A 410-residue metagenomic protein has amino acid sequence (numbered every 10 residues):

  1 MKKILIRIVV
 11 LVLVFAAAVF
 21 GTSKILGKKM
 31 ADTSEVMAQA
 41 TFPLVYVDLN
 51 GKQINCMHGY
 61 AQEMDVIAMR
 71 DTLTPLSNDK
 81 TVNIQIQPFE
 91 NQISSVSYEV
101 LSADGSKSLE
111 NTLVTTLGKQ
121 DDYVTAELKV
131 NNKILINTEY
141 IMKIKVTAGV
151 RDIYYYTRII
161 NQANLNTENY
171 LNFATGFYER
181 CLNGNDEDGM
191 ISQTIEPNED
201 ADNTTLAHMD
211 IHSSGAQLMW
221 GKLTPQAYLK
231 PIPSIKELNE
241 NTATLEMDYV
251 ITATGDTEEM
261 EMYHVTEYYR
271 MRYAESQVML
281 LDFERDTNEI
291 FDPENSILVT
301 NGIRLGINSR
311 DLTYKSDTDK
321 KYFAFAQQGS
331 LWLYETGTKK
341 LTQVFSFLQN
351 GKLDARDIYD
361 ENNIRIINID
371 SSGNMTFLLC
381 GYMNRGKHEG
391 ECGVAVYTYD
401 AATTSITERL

Functional and structural regions predicted by a protein language model:
M1-F15: N-terminal Sec-pathway targeting helices
A16-N55, L281, D286-T287: A eukaryote-biased signal for short, well-structured alpha-helical docking elements
F20-G21, I25-M30, I67-N83, S94-Y123 (+3 more regions): Surface-exposed, charged secondary-structure patches
V36-S97, S106-K107, E139-L223, N301-T338 (+4 more regions): Core segments of small alpha/beta cavity-forming domains
V100, R270, L333-E335, Q343 (+1 more regions): Conserved blade-register residue in beta-propeller folds
E110-L113, D282-F283, L341-N350, S405-L410: Beta-propeller fold detector
I160-N161, D282-D292: Short, solvent-exposed aromatic-acidic interface loops
E258-D282, G393-T403: A short, surface-exposed beta-strand/turn
